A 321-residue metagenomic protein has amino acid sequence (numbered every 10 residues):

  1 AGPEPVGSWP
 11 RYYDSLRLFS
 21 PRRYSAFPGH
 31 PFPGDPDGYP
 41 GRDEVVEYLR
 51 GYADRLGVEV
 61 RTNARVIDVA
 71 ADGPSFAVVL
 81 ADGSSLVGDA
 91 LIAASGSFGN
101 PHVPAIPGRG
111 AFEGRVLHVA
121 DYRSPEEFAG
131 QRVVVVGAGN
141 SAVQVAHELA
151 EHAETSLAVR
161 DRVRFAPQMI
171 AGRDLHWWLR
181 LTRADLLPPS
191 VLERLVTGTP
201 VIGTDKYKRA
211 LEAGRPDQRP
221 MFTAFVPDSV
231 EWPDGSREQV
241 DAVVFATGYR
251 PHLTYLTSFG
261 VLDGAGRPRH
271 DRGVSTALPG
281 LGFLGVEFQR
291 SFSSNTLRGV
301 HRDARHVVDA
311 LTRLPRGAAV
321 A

Functional and structural regions predicted by a protein language model:
A1-P10, S15, D37-A321: Flavin (primarily FAD) cofactor-binding/catalytic cores of flavoenzymes
L16-D37, D185-L187: Glycine-rich flavin
